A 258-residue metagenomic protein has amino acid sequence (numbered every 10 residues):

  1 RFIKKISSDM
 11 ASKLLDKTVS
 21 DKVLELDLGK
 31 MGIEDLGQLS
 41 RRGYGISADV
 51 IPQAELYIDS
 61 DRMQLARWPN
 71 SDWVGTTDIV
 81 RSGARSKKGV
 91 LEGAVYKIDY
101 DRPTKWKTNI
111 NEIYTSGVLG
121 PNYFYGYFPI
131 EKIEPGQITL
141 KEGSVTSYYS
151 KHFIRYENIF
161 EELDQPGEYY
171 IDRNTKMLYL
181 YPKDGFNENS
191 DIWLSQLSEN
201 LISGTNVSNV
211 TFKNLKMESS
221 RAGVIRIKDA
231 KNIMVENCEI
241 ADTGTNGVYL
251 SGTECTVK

Functional and structural regions predicted by a protein language model:
R1-K228, A241, Y249: Extracellular polysaccharide-degrading/modifying enzymes targeting complex plant/algal/animal polysaccharides
V210-F212, I233-N237, T256-K258: All-beta strand scaffolds that present successive hydrophobic residues in beta-strands
I240-T245, Y249-K258: Hydrophobic, small-residue-rich alpha-helical packing segments that form membrane-like cores
